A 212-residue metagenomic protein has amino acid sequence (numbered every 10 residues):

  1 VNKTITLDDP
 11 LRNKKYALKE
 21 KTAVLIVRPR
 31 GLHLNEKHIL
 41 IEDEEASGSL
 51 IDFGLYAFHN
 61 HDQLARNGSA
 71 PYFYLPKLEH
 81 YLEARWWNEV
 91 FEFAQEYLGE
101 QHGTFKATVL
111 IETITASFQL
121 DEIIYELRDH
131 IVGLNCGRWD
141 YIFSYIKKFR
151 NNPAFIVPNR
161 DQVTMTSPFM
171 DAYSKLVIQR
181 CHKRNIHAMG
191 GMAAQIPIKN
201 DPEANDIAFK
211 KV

Functional and structural regions predicted by a protein language model:
V1-V212: Expand to "…catalyze enediolate/carbanion chemistry for C-C bond making/breaking, isomerization, decarboxylation
